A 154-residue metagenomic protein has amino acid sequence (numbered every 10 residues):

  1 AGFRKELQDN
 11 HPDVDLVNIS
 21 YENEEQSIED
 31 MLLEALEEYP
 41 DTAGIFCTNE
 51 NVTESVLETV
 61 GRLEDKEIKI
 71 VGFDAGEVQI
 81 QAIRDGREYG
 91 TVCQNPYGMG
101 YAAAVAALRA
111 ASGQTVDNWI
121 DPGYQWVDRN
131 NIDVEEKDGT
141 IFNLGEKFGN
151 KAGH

Functional and structural regions predicted by a protein language model:
A1-D13, V17: Extracytoplasmic substrate-binding proteins
A1-K5, S27-E29, A75-Q79, Q94-S112: Hydrophobic alpha-helical segments within soluble ligand-binding/sensing domains
F3, V17, Y21-A82: Hydrophobic alpha-helical
E6-N10, G98-H154: Hinge/cleft segment of the Venus flytrap/periplasmic-binding protein
N10-D13, E38, E64, I120: Short, structurally constrained coil/turn elements that cap an alpha-helix or connect an alpha-helix to the following
D15-V17, K69, G90, Q125: Conserved beta-strand segments of alpha/beta enzyme cores
I19, D85-Y97: Short beta-strand elements at the ligand-binding edges of bilobed clamshell
G76-Y89, N130, E136: Flexible loop/hinge segments that line or gate small-molecule binding clefts
